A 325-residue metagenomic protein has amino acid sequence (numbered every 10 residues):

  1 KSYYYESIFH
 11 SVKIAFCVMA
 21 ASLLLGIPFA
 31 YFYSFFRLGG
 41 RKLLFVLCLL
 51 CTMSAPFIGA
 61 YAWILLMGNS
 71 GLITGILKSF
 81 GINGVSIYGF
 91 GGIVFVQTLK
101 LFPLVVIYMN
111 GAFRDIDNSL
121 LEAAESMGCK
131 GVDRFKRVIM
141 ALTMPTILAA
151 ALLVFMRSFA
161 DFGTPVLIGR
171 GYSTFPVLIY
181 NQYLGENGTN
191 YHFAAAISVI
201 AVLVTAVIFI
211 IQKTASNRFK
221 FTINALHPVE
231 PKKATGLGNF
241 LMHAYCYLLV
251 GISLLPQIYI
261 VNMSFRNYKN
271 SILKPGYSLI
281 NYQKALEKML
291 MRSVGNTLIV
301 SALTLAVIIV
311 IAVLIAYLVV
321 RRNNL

Functional and structural regions predicted by a protein language model:
S2-R114, L142-F162, A196-Q212, G238-Y268 (+1 more regions): Membrane-water interface segments at the C-terminal ends of transmembrane alpha-helices in multi-pass inner-membrane
G39, C129-K130: Short coil/turn motifs that cap or connect alpha-helices
L65, F162-G188, N270-P275: Glycine-rich helix-loop "coupling/hinge" segments at transmembrane-helix boundaries in multipass transporters
M109-E122, G131, M144, F159 (+1 more regions): Transmembrane helix boundary and interhelical loop/hinge segments in multi-pass membrane proteins
M127-C129, A141: Glycine/proline-centered hinge or cleavage motifs at structural transition points of membrane proteins
K130, F219-A234, K269-A285: Juxtamembrane inter-helical linkers in multi-pass membrane proteins
Y180-V204: Helix-loop-helix hairpin linking two adjacent transmembrane segments in secondary transporters
Q212-L248: Transmembrane alpha-helical segments of polytopic membrane transport and secretion proteins
